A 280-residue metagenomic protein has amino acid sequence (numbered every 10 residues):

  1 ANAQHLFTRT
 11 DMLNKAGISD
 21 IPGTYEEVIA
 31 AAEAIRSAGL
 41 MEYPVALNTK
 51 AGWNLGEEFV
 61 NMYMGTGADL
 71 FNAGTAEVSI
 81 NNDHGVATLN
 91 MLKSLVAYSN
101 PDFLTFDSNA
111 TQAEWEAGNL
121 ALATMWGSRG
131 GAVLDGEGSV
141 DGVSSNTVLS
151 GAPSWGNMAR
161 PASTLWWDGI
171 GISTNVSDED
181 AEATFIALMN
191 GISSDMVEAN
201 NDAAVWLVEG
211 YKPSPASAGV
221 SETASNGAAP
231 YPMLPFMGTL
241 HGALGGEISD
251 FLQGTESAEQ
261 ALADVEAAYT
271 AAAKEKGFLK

Functional and structural regions predicted by a protein language model:
A1-A3, N14, I29, E58 (+1 more regions): Hinge/lid segment of periplasmic solute-binding proteins
A1-L13, Y43, A159-S163, G227-L234: A structural signal for short loop-to-beta-strand junctions that line the ligand-binding cleft of periplasmic/secreted
Q4, E26-E77, H84, L120: Extracytoplasmic/periplasmic solute-binding protein
T10-P22, A97-N100: Aromatic-glycine-rich donor-binding/catalytic loop that engages nucleotide-sugar donors across glycosyltransferases
G23-A30, D102-A117: Short helix-initiation/N-cap motifs at beta->coil->alpha
A31-A34, G74-L104: Glycine-centered hinge/linker elements that transmit conformational signals in sensory and ligand-binding systems
V45-T49, T66-A87, G136-T147, G151-R160 (+1 more regions): Short, solvent-exposed loop/beta-turn-alpha elements that line the ligand-binding surface or hinge of extracytoplasmic
S128-V143, W155-G246, K276-K280: C-terminal lobe and pocket-closing loops of periplasmic/extracytoplasmic Venus-flytrap solute-binding proteins
